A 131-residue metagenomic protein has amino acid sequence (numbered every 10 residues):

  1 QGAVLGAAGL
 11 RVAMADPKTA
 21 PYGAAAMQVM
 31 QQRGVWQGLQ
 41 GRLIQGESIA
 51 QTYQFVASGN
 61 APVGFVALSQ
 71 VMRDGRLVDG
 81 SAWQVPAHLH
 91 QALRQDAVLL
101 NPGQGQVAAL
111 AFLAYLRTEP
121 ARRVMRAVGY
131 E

Functional and structural regions predicted by a protein language model:
Q1-E131: Exported/periplasmic ABC-transporter solute-binding proteins
